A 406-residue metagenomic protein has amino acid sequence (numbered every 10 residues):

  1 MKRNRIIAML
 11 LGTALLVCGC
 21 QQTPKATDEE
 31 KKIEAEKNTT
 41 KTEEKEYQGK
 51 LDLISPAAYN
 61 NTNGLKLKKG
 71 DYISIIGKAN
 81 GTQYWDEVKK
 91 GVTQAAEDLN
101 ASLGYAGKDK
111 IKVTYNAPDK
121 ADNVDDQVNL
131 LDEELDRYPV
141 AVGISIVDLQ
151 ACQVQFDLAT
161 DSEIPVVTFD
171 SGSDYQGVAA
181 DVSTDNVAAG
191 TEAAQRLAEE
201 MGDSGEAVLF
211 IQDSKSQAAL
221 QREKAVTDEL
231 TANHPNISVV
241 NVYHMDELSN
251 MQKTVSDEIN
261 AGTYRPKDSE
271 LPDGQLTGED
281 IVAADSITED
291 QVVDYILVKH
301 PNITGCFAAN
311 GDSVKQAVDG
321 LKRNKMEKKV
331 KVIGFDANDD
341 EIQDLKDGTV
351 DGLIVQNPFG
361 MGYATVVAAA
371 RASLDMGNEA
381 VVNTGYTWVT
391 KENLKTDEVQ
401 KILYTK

Functional and structural regions predicted by a protein language model:
M1-I7: Bacterial N-terminal signal peptides that target proteins for export
L16-G19: C-terminal motif of bacterial Sec signal peptides marking the signal peptidase cleavage site
Q21-K406: A residue-level marker of the well-folded mature domains of exported/periplasmic proteins
